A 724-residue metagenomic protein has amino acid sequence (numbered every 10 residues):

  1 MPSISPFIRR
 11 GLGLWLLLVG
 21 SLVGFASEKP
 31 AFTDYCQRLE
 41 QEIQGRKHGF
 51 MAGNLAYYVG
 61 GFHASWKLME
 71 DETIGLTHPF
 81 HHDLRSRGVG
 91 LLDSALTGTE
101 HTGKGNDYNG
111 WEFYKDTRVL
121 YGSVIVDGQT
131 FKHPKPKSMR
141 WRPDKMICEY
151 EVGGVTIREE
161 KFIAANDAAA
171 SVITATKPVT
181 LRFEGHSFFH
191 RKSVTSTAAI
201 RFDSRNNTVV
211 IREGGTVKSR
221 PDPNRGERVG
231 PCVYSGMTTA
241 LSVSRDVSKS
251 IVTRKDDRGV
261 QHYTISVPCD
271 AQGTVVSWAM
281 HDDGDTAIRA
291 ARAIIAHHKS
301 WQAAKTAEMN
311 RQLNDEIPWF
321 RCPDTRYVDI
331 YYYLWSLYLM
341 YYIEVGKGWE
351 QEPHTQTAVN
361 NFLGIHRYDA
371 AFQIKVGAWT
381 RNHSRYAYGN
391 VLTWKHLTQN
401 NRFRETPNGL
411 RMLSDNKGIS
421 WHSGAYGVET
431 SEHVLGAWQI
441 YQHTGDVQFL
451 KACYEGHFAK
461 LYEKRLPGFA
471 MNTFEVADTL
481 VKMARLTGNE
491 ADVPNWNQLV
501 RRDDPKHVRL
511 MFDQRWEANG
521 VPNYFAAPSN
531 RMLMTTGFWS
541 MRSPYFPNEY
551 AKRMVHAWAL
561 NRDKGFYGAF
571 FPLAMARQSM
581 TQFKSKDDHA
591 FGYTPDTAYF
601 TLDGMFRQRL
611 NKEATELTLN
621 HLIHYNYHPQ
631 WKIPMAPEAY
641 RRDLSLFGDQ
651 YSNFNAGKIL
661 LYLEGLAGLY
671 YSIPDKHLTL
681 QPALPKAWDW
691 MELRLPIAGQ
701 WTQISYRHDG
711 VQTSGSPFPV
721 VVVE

Functional and structural regions predicted by a protein language model:
P2-W15: Bacterial N-terminal signal peptides that target proteins for export
I4, F25-P323, F606-L610, L622 (+1 more regions): Terminal accessory carbohydrate-recognition/targeting modules of carbohydrate-active enzymes
L16-F25: Hydrophobic h-region of N-terminal signal peptides that target proteins for export in Gram-negative bacteria
F32-E42, T487-A526, R553-W701: Non-catalytic carbohydrate-binding regions of carbohydrate-active enzymes
Y57, S65, A304-A452, A518-N519 (+3 more regions): Substrate-binding groove/exosite segments of carbohydrate-active enzymes
Y341, T393-W394, I440, H457 (+6 more regions): Alpha-helical solenoid scaffolds that mediate protein-protein interactions, centered on TPR/SEL1-like repeats but also
I440-A452, L480-N495: Inter-helical turn/loop segments and adjacent helix faces that build the functional surface of alpha-helical bundle
G468-E475: Hydrophobic, small-residue-rich alpha-helical packing segments that form membrane-like cores
